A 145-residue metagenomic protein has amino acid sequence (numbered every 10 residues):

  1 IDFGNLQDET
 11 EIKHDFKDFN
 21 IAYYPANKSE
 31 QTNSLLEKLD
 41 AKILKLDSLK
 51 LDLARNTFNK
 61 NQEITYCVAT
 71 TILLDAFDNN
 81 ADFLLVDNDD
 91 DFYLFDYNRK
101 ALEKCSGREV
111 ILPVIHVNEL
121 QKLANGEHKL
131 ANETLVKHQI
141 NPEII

Functional and structural regions predicted by a protein language model:
I1-I145: Iron-sulfur cluster-binding electron-transfer modules in prokaryotic oxidoreductases
